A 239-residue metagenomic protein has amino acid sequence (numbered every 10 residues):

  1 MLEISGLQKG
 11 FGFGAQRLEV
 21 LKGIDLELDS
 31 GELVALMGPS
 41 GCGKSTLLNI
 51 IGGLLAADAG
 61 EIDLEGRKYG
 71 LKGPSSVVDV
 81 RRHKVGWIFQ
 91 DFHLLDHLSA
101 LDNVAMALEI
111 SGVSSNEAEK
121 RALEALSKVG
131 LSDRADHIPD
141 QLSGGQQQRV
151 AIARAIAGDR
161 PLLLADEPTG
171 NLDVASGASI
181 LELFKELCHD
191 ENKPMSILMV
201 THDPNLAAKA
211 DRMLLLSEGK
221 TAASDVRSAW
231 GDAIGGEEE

Functional and structural regions predicted by a protein language model:
M1-K209, M213-L216: ABC family nucleotide-binding domain
K220-E239: Conserved beta-strand-loop-alpha-helix hinge in the C-terminal portion of ABC ATPase nucleotide-binding domains
